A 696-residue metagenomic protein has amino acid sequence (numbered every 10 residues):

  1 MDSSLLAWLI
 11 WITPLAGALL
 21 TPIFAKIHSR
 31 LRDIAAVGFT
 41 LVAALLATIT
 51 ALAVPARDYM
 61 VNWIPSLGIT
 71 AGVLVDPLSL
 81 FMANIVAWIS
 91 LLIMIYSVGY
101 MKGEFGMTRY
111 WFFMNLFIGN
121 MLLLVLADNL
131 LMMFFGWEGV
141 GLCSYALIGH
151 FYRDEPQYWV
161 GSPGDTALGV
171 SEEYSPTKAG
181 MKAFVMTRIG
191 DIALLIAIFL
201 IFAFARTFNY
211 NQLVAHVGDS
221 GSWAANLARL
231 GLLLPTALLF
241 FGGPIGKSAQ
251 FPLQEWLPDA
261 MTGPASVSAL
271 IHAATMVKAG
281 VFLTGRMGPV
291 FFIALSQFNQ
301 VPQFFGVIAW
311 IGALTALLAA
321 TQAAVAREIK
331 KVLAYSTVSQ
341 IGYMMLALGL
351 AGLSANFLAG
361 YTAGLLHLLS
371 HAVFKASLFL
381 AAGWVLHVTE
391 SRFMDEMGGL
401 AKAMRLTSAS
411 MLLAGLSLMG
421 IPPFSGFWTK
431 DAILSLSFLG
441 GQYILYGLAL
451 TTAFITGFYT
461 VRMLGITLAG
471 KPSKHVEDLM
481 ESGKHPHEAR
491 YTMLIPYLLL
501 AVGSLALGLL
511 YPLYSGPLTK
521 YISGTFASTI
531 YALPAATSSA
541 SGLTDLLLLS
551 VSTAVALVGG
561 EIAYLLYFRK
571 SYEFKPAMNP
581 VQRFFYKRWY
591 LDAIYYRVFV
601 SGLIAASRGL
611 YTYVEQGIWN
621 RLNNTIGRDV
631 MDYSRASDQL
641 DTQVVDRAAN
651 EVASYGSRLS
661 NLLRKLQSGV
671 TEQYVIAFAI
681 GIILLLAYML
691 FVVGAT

Functional and structural regions predicted by a protein language model:
M1-W8, A18-F112, T207-A225, R286-M287 (+4 more regions): Transmembrane helix-loop-helix hairpins at membrane boundaries of multipass inner-membrane proteins
I10-K26, I245, A249, A316: N-terminal signal-anchor/start-transfer transmembrane helix
S29-T40, A179-D191, A269, K402-S410 (+2 more regions): Alpha-helical transmembrane segments and their helix-start/interface "positive-inside/aromatic belt" motifs in integral
G38-A51, G190-L200, M276, A414-L418 (+2 more regions): Hydrophobic alpha-helical membrane-insertion segments
Y59-G68, N209-N226, A432-L436, L513-G542 (+1 more regions): Membrane-interfacial helical/loop segments at transmembrane boundaries in membrane proteins
V73-A87, A225-P244, L448-T452, P534-G559: Hydrophobic alpha-helical transmembrane segments
L92-M133, L142-E488: Hydrophobic transmembrane alpha-helices and their helix-loop junctions in integral membrane proteins
Y514-V551, L565-T696: Aromatic-capped, Gly/Pro-kinked transmembrane alpha-helices
